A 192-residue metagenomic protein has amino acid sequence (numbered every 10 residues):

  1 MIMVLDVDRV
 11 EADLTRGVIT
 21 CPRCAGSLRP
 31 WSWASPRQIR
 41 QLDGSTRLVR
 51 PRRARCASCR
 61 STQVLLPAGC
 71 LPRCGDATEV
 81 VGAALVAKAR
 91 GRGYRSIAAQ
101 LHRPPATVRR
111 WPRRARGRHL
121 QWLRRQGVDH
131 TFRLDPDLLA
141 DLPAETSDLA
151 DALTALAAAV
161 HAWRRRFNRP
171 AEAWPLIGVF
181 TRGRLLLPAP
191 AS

Functional and structural regions predicted by a protein language model:
M1-G69: Short, conserved DNA-binding cores of transcription-related domains
M1-M3, S61, Q121-S192: Long C-terminal interaction/binding lobes of large macromolecular proteins
G17, P22-C24, P36, P51 (+8 more regions): Proline-rich intrinsically disordered, low-complexity coils
C24, R103-P104, A115, L156 (+1 more regions): Intrinsically disordered, low-complexity regions enriched in Ser/Pro/Gly/Gln/His and often acidic
S27-R29, T107, R118, A159 (+1 more regions): Acidic, low-complexity intrinsically disordered regions
R55-E145: Short, positively charged, Gly/Tyr-enriched micro-motifs that form contact patches at catalytic or ligand/partner
